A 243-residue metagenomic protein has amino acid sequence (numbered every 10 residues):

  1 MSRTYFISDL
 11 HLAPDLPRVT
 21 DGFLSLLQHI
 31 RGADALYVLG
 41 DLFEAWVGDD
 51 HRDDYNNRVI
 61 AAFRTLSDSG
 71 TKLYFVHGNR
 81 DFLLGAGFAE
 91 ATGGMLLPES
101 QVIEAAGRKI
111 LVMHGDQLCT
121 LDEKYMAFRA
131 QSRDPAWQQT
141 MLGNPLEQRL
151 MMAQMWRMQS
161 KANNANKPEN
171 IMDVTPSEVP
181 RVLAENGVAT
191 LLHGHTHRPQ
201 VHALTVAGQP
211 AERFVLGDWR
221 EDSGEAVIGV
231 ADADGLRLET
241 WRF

Functional and structural regions predicted by a protein language model:
M1-R3, E169, F243: Short, low-complexity, intrinsically disordered N-terminal peptides in bacterial proteins
S2-R3, L12-A105: Core catalytic region of metal-dependent phosphoesterases/phosphodiesterases, especially metallo-beta-lactamase-like
T4-F6, L36-V38, L111, L192: Residue-level marker for buried hydrophobic side chains located in beta-strands that build the well-ordered beta-sheet
S8-H11, D41-L42, N79-R80, G115-Q117 (+3 more regions): Active-site metal-binding loops of divalent metal-dependent hydrolases
E44-L66, N166-L192: N-terminal short leaders/motifs
A91-P98, K109-L111, D116, D122-A127 (+1 more regions): Conserved beta-sheet core of the metallophosphoesterase superfamily
G115-T175: Active-site-proximal loop/helix segment associated with metal-binding centers of metalloenzymes
